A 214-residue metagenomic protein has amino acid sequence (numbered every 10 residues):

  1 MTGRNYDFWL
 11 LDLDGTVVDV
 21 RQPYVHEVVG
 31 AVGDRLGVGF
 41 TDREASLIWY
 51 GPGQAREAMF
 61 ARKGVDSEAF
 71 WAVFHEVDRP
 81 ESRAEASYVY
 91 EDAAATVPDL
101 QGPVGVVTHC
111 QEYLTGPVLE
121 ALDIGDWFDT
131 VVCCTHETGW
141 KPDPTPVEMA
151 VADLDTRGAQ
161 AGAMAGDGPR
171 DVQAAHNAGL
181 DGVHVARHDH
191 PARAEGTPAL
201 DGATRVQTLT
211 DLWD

Functional and structural regions predicted by a protein language model:
M1-Y6, P98, E112, G116-D214: Asp-based, Mg2+/Mn2+-dependent phosphohydrolase catalytic module
T2-P98: N-terminal helical cap/lid subdomain that shapes the substrate entry/recognition surface in HAD-like hydrolases
F8-L10, G105, A163: Hydrophobic "anchor" residues on beta-strands that sit immediately upstream of conserved functional sites
T16, T108-C110: Conserved phosphate-coupling serine/threonine residues in phosphotransfer and NTP-handling enzymes
V20, V106-V107, G166: Small/polar loops that bind or transfer phosphate-bearing groups
V38, V65, G102, T156 (+1 more regions): Short glycine/serine/threonine/alanine-rich loop segments
V89, V107, G139: Residue-level marker of regulatory loop/turn positions in helix-turn-helix DNA-binding domains and in histidine
P98, G105-V106: Conserved serine/cysteine hydrolase catalytic core
